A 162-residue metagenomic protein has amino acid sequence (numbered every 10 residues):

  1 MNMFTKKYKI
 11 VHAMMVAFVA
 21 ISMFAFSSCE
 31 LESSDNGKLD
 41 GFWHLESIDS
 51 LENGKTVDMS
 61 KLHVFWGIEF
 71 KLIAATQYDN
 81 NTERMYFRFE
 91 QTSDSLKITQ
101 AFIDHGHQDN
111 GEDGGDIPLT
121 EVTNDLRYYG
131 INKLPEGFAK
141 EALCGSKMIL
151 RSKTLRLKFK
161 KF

Functional and structural regions predicted by a protein language model:
N2-V16: Bacterial N-terminal signal peptides that target proteins for export
F24-S28: C-terminal motif of bacterial Sec signal peptides marking the signal peptidase cleavage site
C29-H44: N-terminal helix-cap/turn-to-beta initiation motif at the start of protein domains
D40-F42, E69-A75, L143-I149: Short, hydrophobic/aromatic-rich segments at coil-to-beta transitions
F42-G67: Transition segment at domain starts
D49-V57, K71-L143: Contiguous, well-ordered beta-strand patches that form the walls/edges of small beta-barrel/beta-sandwich domains
H63-F70, M85-F89, L157-F159: Broad, structure-driven detector of short, well-ordered beta-strand segments within folded domains
R88-S93, L143-F162: Edge beta-strand at a domain terminus
